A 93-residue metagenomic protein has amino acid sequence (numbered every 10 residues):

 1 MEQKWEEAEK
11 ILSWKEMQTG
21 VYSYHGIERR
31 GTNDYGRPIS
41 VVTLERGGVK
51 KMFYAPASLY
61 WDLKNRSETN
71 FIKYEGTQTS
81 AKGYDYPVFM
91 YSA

Functional and structural regions predicted by a protein language model:
M1-V49: OB-fold ssDNA-binding interfaces and closely related basic DNA-contact patches used across DNA replication/repair
M17-G20, S58-E75: Short nucleic-acid-contacting surface segments enriched for D/E, G, S/T with interspersed K/R
V49-A55: A short macromolecule-binding patch
G76-A93: OB-fold/S1-family single-stranded nucleic acid-binding modules
